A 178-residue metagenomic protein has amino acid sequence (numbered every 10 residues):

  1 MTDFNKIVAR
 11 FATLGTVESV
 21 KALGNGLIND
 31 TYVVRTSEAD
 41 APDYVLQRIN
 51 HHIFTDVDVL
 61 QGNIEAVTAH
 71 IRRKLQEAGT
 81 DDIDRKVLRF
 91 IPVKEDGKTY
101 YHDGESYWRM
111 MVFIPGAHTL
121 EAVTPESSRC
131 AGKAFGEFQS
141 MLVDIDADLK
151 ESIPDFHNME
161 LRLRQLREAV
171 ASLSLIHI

Functional and structural regions predicted by a protein language model:
M1-E18: Juxta-kinase regulatory segment immediately upstream of eukaryotic protein kinase catalytic domains
S19-A22, L27-D30, R35-S37, A41-R167 (+1 more regions): Conserved ATP-binding subdomain of kinase catalytic cores across diverse folds
I176-I178: Conserved small/polar residues in nucleotide/adenosyl-binding loops
